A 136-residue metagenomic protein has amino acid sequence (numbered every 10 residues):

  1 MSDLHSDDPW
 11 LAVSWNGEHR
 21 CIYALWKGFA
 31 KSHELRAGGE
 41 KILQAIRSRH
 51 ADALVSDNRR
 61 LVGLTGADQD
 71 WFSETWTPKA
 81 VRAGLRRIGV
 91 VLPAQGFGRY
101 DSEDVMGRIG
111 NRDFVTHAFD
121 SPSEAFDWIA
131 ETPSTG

Functional and structural regions predicted by a protein language model:
M1-G136: Amphipathic, Lys/Arg-enriched alpha-helical "gate/interface" segment within cytosolic domains that mediates
